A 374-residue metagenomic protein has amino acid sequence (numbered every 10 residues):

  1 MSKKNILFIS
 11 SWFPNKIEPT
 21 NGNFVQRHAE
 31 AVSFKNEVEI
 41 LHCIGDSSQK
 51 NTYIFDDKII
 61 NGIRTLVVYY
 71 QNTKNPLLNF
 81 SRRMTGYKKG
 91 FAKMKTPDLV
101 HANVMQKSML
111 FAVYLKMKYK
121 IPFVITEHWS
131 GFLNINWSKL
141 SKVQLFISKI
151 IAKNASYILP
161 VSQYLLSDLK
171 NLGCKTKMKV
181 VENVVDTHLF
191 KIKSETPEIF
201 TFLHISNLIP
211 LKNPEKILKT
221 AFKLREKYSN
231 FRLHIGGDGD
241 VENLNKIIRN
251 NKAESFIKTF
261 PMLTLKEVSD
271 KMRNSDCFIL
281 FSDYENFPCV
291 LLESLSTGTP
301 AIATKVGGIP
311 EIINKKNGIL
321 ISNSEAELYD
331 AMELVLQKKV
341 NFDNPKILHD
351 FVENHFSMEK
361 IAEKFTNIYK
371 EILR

Functional and structural regions predicted by a protein language model:
M1-Y53: N-terminal subdomain of nucleotide-sugar transferases
L7, E195-K212, I217-A221, H234-G236: Conserved donor-binding/catalytic core segment of Leloir-type glycosyltransferases
P122-V124, G131-I151, T187: Nucleotide-sugar donor phosphate/pyrophosphate-binding loop at the beta->alpha transition of glycosyltransferases
Y164, V184: Carbohydrate-associated surface elements
N245-L263: Nucleotide-activated donor-binding/catalytic signature segment of Leloir-type glycosyltransferases, i.e., the conserved
D283: Aromatic "clamp/platform" in nucleotide-sugar-dependent glycosyltransferases that forms part of the donor/acceptor
P300-A303, L320: Short hydrophobic beta-strand element within catalytic cores of glycosyltransferases and related nucleotide-activated
K315, I319-A326, L334-K339: Conserved acidic donor-binding segment of nucleotide-sugar-dependent glycosyltransferases
